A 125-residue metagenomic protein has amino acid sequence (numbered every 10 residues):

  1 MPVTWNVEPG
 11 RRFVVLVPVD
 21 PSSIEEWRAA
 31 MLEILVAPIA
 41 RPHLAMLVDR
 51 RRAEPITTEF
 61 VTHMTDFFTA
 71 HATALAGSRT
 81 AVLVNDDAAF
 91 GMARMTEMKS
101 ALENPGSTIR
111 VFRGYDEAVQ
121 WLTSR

Functional and structural regions predicted by a protein language model:
M1-R125: Amphipathic, Lys/Arg-enriched alpha-helical "gate/interface" segment within cytosolic domains that mediates
